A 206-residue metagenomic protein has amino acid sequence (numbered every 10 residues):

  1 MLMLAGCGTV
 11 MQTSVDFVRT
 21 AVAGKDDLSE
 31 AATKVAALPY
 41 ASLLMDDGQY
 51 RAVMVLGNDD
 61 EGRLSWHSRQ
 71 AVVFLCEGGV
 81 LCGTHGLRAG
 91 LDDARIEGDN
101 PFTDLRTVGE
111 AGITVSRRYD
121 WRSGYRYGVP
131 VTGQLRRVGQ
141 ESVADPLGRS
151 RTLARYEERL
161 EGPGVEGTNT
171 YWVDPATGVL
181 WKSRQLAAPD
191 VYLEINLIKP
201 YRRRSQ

Functional and structural regions predicted by a protein language model:
L4-G6: C-terminal motif of bacterial Sec signal peptides marking the signal peptidase cleavage site
G8-A94, G112-Q206: Acidic, serine/threonine-rich low-complexity disordered tracts
D99: Acidic/charged, solvent-exposed loop-and-adjacent secondary-structure segments enriched in E/D, K/R, S/T, and G/P
T103-L105: Terminal, intrinsically disordered low-complexity segments enriched in charged/polar and proline residues
